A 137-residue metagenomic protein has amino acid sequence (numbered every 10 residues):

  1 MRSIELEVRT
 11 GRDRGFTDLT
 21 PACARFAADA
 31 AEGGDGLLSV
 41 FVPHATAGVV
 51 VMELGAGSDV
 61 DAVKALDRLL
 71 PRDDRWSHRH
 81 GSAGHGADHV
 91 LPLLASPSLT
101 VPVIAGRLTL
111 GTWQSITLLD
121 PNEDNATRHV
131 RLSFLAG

Functional and structural regions predicted by a protein language model:
M1-G137: Active-site histidine-anchored catalytic micro-motif
